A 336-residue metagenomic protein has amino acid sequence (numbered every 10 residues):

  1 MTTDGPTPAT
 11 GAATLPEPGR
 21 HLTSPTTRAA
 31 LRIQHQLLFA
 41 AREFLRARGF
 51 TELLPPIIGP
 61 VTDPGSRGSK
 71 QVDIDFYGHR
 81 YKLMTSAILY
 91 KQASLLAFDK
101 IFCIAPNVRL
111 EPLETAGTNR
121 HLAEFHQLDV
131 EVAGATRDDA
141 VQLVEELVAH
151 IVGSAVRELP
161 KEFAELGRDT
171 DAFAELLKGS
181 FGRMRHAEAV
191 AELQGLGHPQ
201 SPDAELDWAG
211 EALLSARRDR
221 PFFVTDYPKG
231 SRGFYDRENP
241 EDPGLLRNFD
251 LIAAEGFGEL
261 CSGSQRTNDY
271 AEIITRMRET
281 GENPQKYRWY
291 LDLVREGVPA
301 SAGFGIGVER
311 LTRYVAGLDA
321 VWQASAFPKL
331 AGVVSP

Functional and structural regions predicted by a protein language model:
M1-A9, T14, L330-P336: Short amphipathic alpha-helical segments
G5-L83, V108: Glycine- and hydrophobic-rich flexible loops that cap the catalytic core of alpha/beta enzyme folds
L31-H35, F39, D138, E145 (+1 more regions): Short amphipathic alpha-helical segments with heptad-repeat character
A40-R48, L147-E158: Generic non-transmembrane alpha-helical segments
E52-P55, F163-G167, V224: Cytochrome P450 heme-thiolate monooxygenase catalytic core
I58, S69-E146, H150, D171 (+1 more regions): A translation/RNA-centric and nucleic-acid-associated enzymatic feature enriched in Class II aminoacyl-tRNA synthetases
R157-G167, Y287: Flexible, glycine/charged-enriched surface loops at secondary-structure junctions
